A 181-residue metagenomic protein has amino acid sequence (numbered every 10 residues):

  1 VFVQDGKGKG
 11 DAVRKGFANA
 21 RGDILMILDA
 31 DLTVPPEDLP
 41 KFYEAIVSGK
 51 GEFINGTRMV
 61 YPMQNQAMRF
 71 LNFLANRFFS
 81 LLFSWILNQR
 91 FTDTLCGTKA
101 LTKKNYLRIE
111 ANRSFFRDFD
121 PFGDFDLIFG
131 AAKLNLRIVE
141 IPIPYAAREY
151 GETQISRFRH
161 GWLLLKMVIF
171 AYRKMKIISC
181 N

Functional and structural regions predicted by a protein language model:
Q4-K7, D11-N19, P36-R117, P121 (+1 more regions): Acceptor/aglycone-binding surface of glycosyltransferases and processive sugar-polymer synthases
L25: Short aromatic/hydrophobic "clamp" motif used to bind/position activated sugar donors
L28, T57, P144: Conserved residues at the C-terminal ends of beta-strands
D29-T33: The conserved acidic donor/metal-binding loop of glycosyltransferases
F116-R117, I128-A146: Catalytic donor-sugar/metal-binding loop of nucleotide-sugar-dependent glycosyltransferases
K166-N181: C-terminal, non-catalytic tails of nucleotide-sugar-dependent glycosyltransferases
